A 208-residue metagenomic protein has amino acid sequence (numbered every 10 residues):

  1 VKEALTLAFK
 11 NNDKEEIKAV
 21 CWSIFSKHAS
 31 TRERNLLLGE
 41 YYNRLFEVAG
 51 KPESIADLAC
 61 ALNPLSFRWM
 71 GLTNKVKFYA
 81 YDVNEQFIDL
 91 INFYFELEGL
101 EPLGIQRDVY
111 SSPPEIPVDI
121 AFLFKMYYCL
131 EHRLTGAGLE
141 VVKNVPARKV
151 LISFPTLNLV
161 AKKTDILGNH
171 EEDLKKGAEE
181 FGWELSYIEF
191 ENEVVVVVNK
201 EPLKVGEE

Functional and structural regions predicted by a protein language model:
V1-V48: Conserved Class I S-adenosyl-L-methionine-dependent methyltransferase catalytic core
K51-N63: Conserved class I S-adenosyl-L-methionine
A61-N74: Conserved SAM-binding loop of SAM-dependent methyltransferases across substrates and taxa, primarily the Class I
K77-D82: Conserved SAM-binding motif I beta-strand of class I
Q86-I120, L130: S-adenosyl-L-methionine
C129-V142: A short, conserved alpha-helix within the catalytic core of class I
A147-L159: Conserved beta-strand signature within the Rossmann-like core of class I S-adenosyl-L-methionine
L167-E208: Class I S-adenosyl-L-methionine
